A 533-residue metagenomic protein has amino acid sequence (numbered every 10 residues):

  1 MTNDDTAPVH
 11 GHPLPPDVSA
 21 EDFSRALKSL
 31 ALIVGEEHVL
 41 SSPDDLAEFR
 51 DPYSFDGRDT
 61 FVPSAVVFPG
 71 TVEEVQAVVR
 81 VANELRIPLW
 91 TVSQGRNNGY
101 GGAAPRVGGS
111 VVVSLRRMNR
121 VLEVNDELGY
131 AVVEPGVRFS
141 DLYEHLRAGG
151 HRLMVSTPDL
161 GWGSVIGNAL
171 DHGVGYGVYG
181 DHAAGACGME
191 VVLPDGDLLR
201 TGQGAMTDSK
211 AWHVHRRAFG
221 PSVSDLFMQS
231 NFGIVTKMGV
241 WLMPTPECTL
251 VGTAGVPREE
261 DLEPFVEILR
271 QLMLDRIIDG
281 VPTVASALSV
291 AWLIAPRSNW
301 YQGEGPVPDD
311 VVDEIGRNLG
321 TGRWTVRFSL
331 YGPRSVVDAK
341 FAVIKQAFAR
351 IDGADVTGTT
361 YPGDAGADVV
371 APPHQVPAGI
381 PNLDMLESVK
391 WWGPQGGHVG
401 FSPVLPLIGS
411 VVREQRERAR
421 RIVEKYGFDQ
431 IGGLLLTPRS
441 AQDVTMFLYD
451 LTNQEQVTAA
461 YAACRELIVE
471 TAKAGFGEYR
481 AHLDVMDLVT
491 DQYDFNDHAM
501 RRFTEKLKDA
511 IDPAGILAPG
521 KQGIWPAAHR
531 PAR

Functional and structural regions predicted by a protein language model:
T2-S19, K28, E36, F55-S64 (+7 more regions): Conserved glycine-rich FAD pyrophosphate-binding loop
S29-S54: Conserved oxyanion/phosphate-binding beta-strand-loop segments in alpha/beta enzyme cores
R50-R152, G163-V174: Long, structured ligand/cofactor-binding scaffold of large enzymes
V72, R258-E260, L330-D338, I408-G409 (+1 more regions): Helix N-cap motif at beta-to-alpha junctions
V121-V124, V133-D275, R533: FAD-binding subdomain of flavoenzyme oxidoreductases
T249-V251, G255-R258, L272, R276 (+1 more regions): A conserved active-site cap/scaffold subdomain adjacent to cofactor or substrate pockets
P264-T283, L288-P308, V411-Y426, A460-I468: Short amphipathic alpha-helix segments
